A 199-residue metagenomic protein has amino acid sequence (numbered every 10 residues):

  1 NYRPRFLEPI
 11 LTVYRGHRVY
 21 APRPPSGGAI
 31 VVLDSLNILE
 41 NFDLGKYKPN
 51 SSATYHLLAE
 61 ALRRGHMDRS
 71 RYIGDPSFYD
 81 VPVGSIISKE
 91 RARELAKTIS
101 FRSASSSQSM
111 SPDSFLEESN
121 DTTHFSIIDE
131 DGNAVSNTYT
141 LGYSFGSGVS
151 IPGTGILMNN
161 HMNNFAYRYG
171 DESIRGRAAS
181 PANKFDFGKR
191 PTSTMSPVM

Functional and structural regions predicted by a protein language model:
N1-R63: Structured, charged N-terminal subsegments at the starts of enzyme catalytic cores and at intra-chain domain/subunit
F6, S119-T122, S144, S193-M195: Short, small/polar residue-rich loop motifs at catalytic or cofactor-binding pockets
P9, S26, S114-E118, N183-T192: Short Gly/Pro-enriched turn/cap motifs at secondary-structure boundaries
H17-V19, P24-G27, N37-E40, I128-N133 (+4 more regions): Short, glycine-/Ser/Thr-/acidic-enriched flexible segments
G27-D34, T123, P191, M195: Catalytic-loop motifs flanking and including active-site residues across diverse enzymes
N41-L141, I151-T154, H161, Y169-E172 (+1 more regions): Internal maturation/activation junctions in enzymes
A59-E60, A166-V198: Conserved catalytic alpha/beta cores of large enzymes that bind or transform nucleotide phosphates and polynucleotides
F145-V149: Cytochrome P450 core scaffold surrounding the K-helix E-X-X-R motif and the conserved "meander" helix-loop region
